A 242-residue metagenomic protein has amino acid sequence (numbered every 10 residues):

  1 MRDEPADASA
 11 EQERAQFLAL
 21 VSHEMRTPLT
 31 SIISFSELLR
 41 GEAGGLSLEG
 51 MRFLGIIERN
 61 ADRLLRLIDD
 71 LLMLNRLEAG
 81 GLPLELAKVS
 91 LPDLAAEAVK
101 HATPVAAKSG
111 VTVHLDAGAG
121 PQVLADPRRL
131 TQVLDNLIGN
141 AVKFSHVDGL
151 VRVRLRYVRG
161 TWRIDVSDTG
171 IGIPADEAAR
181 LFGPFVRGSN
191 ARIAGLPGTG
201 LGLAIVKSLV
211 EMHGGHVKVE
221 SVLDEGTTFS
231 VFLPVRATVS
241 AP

Functional and structural regions predicted by a protein language model:
E4-G41: Primarily the dimerization/phosphotransfer
M51, E85-S90, A107, T112-P121: Conserved catalytic submotifs in the C-terminal HATPase_c
R59-L64: Short alpha-helical segment of the dimerization/phosphotransfer core of two-component systems
N75-L86: Helix-loop junction within the histidine kinase core
L91, G172-R180: Short helix N-cap motif at coil->helix boundaries in the Bergerat
G214-G215: Conserved glycine-rich
